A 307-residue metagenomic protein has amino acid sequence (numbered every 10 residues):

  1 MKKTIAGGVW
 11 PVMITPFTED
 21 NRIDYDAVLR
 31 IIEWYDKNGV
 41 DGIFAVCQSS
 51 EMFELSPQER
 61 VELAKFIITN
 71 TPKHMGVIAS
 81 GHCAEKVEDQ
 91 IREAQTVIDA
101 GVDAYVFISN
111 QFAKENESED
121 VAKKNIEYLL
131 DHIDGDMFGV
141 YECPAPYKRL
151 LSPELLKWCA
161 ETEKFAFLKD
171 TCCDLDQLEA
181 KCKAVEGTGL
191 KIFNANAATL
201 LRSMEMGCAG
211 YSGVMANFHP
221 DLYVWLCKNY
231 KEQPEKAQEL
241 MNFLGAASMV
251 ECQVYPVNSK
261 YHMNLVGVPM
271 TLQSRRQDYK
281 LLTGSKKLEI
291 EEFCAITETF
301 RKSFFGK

Functional and structural regions predicted by a protein language model:
K2-L150: Active-site beta->alpha loop and helix N-cap motifs at the rims of alpha/beta catalytic domains
G8-I14, N38, C208, M215-K307: C-terminal alpha-helical cap/extension of soluble enzyme domains
D24-A27, I31, E59, L63 (+10 more regions): General structural feature for long, well-ordered alpha-helical segments within catalytic domains of soluble enzymes
I32, A64, A94, C182 (+3 more regions): A generic alpha-helix structural signal
E51-M52, A113-K114, D176, L201 (+2 more regions): Short secondary-structure capping/turn micro-motifs that flank functional sites
L55-P57, E117-D120, A180-K181, E205 (+2 more regions): Short secondary-structure transition/capping segments
Y128-D136, C143-Y255: Catalytic alpha/beta core domains of metabolic enzymes, predominantly
